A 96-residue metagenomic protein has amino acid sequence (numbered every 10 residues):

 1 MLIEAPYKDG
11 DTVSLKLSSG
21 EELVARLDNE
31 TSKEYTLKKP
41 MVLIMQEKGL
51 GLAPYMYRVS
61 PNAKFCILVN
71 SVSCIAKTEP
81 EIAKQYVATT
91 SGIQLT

Functional and structural regions predicted by a protein language model:
M1-T96: Conserved RNA-binding domains used in RNP assembly and mRNA/RNA metabolism
